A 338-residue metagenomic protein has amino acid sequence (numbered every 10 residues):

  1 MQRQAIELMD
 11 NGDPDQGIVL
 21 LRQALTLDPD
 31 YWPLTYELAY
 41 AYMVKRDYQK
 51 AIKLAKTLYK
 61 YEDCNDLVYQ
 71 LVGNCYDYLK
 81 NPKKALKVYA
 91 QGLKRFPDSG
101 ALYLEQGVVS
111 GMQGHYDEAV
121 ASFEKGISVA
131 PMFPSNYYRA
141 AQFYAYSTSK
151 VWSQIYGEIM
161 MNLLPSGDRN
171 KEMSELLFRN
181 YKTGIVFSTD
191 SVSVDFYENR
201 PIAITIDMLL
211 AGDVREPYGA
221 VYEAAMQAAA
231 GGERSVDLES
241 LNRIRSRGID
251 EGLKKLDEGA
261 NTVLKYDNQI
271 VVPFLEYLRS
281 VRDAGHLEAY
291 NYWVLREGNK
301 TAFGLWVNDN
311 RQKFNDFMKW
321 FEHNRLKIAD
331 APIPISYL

Functional and structural regions predicted by a protein language model:
M1-D30, E37-Y40, V44-D47: Alpha-helical segment of the N-proximal tetratricopeptide repeat
D10-N11, V44-K45, Y78-L79, M112-Q113 (+2 more regions): Register position in tetratricopeptide repeats
Q23-A24, T57-L58, Q91-G92, K125-G126 (+1 more regions): Canonical positions in the second alpha-helix
P29, D63, P97, P131 (+1 more regions): Short coil turns that delineate tetratricopeptide repeat
L34, V68, L102, N136 (+1 more regions): TPR alpha-solenoid repeat register
E37-Y40, L67-L71, E105, R139 (+1 more regions): Canonical tetratricopeptide repeat
T148-R169, E175-I185, S191-Y197: TPR/TPR-like (Sel1-like) alpha-helical repeat modules
